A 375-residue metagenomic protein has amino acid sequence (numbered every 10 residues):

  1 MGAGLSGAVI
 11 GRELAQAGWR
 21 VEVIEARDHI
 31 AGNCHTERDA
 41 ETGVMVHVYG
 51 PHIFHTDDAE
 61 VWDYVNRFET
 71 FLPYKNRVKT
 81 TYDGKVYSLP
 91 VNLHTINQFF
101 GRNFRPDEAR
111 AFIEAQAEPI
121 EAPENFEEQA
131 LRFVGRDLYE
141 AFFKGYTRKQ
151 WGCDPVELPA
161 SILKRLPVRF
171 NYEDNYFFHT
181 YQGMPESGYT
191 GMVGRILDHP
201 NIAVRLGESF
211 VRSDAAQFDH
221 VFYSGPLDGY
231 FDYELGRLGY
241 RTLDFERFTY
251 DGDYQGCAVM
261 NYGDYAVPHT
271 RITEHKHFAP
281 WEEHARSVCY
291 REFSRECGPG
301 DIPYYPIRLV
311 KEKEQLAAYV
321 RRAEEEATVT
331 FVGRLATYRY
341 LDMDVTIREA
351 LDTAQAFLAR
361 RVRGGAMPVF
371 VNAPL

Functional and structural regions predicted by a protein language model:
M1-V23: N-terminal Rossmann-like FAD-binding beta1-loop-alpha1 element of flavoenzymes
A15-A40: Glycine-rich FAD pyrophosphate-binding loop
G18, F68, P200, Q217-D219 (+1 more regions): Short, well-ordered alpha-helix to beta-strand connector turns
V21, I202-L206, V329: Generic structural signal for residues in well-ordered beta-strands
R38, T273-L375: Conserved flavin/dinucleotide-binding core of flavoenzymes
E41-Q116: Dinucleotide-binding Rossmann-like beta1-alpha1 core, especially the glycine-rich loop that anchors the ADP
D83-K85, L93-H220, S224, F231: Active-site/ligand-binding neighborhood in enzyme catalytic cores
E208-R322: Mid-domain catalytic core of redox enzymes that form a hydrophobic substrate pocket/lid adjacent to a catalytic redox
